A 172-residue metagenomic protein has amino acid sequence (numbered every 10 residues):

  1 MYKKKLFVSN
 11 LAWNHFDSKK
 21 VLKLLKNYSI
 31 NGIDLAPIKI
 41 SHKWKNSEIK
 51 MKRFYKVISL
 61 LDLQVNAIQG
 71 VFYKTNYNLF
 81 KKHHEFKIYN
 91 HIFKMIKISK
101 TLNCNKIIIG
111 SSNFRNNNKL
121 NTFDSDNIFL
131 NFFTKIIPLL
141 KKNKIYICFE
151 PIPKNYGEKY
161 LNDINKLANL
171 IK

Functional and structural regions predicted by a protein language model:
M1-F16: Boundary/entry segment of secreted carbohydrate-active catalytic domains
Y2, L22-Y28, N46-Q69, K94-N103 (+2 more regions): Acidic (Asp/Glu)-rich catalytic clusters
A12-N14, P37-K39, V71-K74, N113-R115 (+1 more regions): Active-site-proximal loop/turn and secondary-structure-junction residues that shape catalytic pockets, frequently
S18-G32, A36-I38: Alpha/beta catalytic barrel-like cores
K19-K20, N46-I49, L120, N162-N165: Generic recognition of short, well-ordered alpha-helical segments
I33-D34, N66-I68, I107-I108, I147: Hydrophobic residues within beta-strands of alpha/beta enzymes
D34-S59, S111-N121: Glycine-rich, proline-tolerant flexible connector loops at the mouths of alpha/beta enzymes
L60, Y77-K172: Active-site acidic/histidine proton-transfer and metal-coordination neighborhood in alpha/beta enzyme cores
